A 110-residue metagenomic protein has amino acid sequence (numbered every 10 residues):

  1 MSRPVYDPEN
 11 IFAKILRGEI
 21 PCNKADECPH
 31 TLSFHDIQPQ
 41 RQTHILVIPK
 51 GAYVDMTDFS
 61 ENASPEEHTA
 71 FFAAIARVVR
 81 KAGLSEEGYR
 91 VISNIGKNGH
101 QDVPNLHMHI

Functional and structural regions predicted by a protein language model:
M1-I110: HIT superfamily nucleotide-processing domains
